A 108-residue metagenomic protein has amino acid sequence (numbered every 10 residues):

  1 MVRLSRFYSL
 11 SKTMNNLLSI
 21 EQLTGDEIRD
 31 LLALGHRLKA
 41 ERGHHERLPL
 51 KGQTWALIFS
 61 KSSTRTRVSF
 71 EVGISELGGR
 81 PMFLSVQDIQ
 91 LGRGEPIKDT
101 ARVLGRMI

Functional and structural regions predicted by a protein language model:
F7-Y8: Aromatic (phenylalanine/tyrosine) cluster motif
T13-V68, V72: Positively charged, low-complexity intrinsically disordered leader regions
T54, F59-I108: Active-site cofactor/substrate anionic-group-binding motifs, chiefly glycine- and Lys/Arg-rich phosphate-binding loops
